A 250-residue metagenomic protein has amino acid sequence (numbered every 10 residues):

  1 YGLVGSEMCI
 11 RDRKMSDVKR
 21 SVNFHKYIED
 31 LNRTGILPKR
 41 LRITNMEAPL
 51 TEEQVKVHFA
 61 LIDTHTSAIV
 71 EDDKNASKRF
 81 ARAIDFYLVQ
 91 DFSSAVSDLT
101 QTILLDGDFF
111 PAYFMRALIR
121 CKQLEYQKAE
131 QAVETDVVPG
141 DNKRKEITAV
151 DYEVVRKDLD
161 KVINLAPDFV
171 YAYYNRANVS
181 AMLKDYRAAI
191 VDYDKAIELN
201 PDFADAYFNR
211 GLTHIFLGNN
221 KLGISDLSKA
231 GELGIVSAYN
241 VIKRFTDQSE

Functional and structural regions predicted by a protein language model:
Y1-D12: Single conserved hydrophobic/aromatic residue that forms the stacking wall/gate of nucleotide- or nucleobase-binding
L31, K39, K221-E250: Terminal, low-structured helical/coil segments at or just beyond the last alpha-helical repeat
P38-E47, K122-K157: Short coil/linker segments at helix-helix boundaries
I69-E71, Q101-L104, K157-N164, D194-E198 (+1 more regions): Conserved structural position within tetratricopeptide repeats
N75, F109, F169, F203 (+1 more regions): Residue-level recognition of tetratricopeptide repeat
F80-Y87, P111-C121, Y171-A181, Y193 (+1 more regions): Conserved alpha-helical positions within TPR/SEL1-like repeat arrays
L88, K122-Y126, M182, F216 (+1 more regions): Register position in tetratricopeptide repeats
